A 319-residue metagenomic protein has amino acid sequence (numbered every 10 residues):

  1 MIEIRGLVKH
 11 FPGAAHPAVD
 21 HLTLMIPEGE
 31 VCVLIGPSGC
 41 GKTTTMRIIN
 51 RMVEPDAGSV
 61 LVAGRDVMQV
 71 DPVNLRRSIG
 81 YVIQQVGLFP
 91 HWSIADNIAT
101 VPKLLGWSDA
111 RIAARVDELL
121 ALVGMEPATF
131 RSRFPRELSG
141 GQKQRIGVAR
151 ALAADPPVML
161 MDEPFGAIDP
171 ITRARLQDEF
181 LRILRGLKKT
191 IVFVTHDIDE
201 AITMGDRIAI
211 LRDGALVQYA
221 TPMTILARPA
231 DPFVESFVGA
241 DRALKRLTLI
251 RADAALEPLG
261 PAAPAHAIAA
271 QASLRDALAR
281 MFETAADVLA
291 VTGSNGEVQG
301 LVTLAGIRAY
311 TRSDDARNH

Functional and structural regions predicted by a protein language model:
N50: Helix-to-loop junction immediately C-terminal to a conserved catalytic motif
D66-G80, L104: ABC ATPase NBD coupling module
R133-L138, Q142: Conserved ABC ATPase signature
A153-P157: A short, proline-enriched helix->beta-strand linker immediately N-terminal to the Walker B motif in ABC-type P-loop
D213-G214: Conserved ABC ATPase "signature" C-loop
Y219-A220, R228, L301: ABC ATPase "signature
A263-G293, T303-H319: The conserved cystathionine-beta-synthase
